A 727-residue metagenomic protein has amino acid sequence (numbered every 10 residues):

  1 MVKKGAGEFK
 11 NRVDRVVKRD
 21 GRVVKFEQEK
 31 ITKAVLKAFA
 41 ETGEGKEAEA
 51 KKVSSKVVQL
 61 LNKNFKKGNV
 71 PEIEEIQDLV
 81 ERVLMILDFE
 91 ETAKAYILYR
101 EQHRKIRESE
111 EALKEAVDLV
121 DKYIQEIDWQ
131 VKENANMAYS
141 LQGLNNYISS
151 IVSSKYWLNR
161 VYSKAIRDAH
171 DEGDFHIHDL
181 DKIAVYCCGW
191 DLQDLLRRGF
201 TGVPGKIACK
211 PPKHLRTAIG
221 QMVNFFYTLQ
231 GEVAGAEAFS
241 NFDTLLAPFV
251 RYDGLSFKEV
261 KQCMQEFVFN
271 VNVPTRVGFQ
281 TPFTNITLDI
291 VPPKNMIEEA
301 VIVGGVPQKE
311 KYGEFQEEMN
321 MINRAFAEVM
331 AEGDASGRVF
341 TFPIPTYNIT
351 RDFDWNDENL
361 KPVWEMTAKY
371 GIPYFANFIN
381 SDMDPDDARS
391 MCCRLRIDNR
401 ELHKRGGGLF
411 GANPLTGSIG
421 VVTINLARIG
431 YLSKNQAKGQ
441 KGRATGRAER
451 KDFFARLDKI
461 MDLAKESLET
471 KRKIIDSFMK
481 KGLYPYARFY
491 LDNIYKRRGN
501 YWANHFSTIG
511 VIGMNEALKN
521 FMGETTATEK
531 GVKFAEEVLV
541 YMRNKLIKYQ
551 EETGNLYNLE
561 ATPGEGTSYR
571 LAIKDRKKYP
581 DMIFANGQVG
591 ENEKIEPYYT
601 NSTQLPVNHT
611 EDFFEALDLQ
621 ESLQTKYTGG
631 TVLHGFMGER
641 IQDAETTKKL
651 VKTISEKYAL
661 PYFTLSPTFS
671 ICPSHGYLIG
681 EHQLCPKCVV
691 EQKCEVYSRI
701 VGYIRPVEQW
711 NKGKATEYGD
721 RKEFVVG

Functional and structural regions predicted by a protein language model:
V2-L119, Y123, K722: Charged, amphipathic alpha-helical regulatory modules used for macromolecular assembly or allosteric control
F39, V260, M264, N520 (+2 more regions): Metallocofactor- and cofactor-centric catalytic cores in central/energy metabolism, strongly enriched
E90-H103, Y658-Y662, S666-T668, K712-G727: Long, highly charged low-complexity segments enriched in Glu/Asp and Lys/Arg with interspersed Ser/Thr
Q102-I106, A112-A503, E524, T528-I679 (+2 more regions): Conserved catalytic cores of very large enzyme subunits
L457, G510-G513: A conserved active-site cap/scaffold subdomain adjacent to cofactor or substrate pockets
N515-E524: Well-ordered alpha-helical scaffold segments within catalytic/enzyme domains
S670-P673, V690-G727: Long, charge-rich boundary regions
